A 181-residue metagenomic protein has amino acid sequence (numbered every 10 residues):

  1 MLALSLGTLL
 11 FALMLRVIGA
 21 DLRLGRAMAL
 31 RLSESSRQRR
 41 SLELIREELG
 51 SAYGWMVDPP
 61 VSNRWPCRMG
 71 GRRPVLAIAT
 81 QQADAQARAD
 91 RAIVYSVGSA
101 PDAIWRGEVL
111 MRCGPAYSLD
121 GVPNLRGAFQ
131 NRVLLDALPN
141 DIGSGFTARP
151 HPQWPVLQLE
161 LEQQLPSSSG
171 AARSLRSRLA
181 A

Functional and structural regions predicted by a protein language model:
M1, P66-R68, R112-G114: Sequence contexts marking disulfide-bonded cysteines in secreted/extracellular proteins
M1-G50: Aliphatic-rich helix starts adjacent to a transmembrane/signal segment
L49-T80: Short, glycine/small-hydrophobic-rich surface segments
V75-A77, V156-E160, R176: Beta-strand secondary-structure signal
Q82-A172: Intrinsically disordered, low-complexity regions enriched in Pro/Ser/Thr/Gly and acidic residues
S174-A181: Short, low-complexity, Pro/Ser/Thr/Gly-rich segments in the mature regions of secreted, periplasmic
